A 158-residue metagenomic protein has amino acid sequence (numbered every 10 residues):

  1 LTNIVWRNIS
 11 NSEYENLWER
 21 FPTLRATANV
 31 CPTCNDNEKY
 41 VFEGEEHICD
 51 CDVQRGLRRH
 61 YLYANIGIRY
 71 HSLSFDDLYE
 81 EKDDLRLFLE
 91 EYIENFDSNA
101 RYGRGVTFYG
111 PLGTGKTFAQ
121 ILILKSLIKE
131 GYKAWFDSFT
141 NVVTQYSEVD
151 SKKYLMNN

Functional and structural regions predicted by a protein language model:
L1-L87: A short, basic N-terminal segment
H60, A64, Y92, Q145: Residues that form generic nucleotide/phosphate-binding pockets
D77-V106: Pre-Walker A (pre-P-loop) alpha-helix and adjacent loop at the N terminus of AAA/AAA+ ATPase modules, a conserved
D83, T114, F118-I121, K153-M156: Short, amphipathic alpha-helical segments
D84-E90, I128-N158: Short glycine-rich substrate-engagement loop in P-loop NTPases that contacts/grips substrate
R101-Q120: Walker A/P-loop nucleotide-binding motif
F118-Y132: P-loop NTPase Walker A phosphate-binding motif
